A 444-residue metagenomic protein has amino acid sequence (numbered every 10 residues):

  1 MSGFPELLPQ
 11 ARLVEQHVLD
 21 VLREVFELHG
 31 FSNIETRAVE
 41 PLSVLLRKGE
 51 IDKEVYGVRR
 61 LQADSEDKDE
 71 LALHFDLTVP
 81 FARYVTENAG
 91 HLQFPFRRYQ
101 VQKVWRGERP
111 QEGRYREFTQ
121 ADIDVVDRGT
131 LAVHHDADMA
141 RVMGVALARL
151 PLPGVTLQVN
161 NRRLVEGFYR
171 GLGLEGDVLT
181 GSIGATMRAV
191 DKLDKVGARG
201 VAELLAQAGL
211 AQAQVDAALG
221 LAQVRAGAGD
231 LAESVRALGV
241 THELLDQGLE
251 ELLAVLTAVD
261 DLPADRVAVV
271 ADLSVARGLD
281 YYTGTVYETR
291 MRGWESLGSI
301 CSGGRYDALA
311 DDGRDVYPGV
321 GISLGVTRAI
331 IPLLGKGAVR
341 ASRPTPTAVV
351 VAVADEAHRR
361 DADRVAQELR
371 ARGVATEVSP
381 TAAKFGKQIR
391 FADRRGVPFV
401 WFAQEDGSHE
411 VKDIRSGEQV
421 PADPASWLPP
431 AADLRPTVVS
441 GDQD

Functional and structural regions predicted by a protein language model:
M1-R12, A63, E175: Auxiliary tRNA-acceptor-end handling modules of aminoacyl-tRNA synthetases
A11-H29, E40-S43, K68, D76-L92 (+3 more regions): Positively charged, Gly/Ser-enriched RNA/tRNA-binding surfaces
I34-A72: Polyanion/phosphate-binding surface patch
A38, V155-N161: Short, glycine/acidic-rich hinge or "gate" loops at secondary-structure transitions that mediate conformational
E54-S65, G173-L205, M291: Acidic, His- and aromatic-enriched active-site or binding-groove loops in soluble protein domains that engage sugars
E117-D122, V159-G167, G184, A232: Short, conserved phosphate-binding/catalytic loop or strand-edge motifs used in phosphoryl-/nucleotidyl-transfer
M139, N161-L164, S182-T186, V201 (+1 more regions): Internal, well-ordered alpha-helical segments in soluble enzyme and binding-protein domains
